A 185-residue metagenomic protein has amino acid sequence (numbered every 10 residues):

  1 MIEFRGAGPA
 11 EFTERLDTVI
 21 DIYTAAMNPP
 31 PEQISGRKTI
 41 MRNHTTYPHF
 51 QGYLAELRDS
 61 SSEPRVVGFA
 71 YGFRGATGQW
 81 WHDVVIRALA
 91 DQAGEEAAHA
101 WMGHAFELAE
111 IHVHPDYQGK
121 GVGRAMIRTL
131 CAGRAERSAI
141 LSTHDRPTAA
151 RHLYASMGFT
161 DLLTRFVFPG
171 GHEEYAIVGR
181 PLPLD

Functional and structural regions predicted by a protein language model:
M1-D17, D21: Conserved N-terminal entry element of GNAT/NAT acetyltransferase domains
I2, S61-F69, F106: Glycine-rich phosphate/pyrophosphate-binding loop shared by adenosine-nucleotide-utilizing enzymes
A10, I20-I34: Helix-loop element at the rim of GNAT/NAT acetyltransferase active sites that forms part of the acceptor-substrate
Y23, Y154, F159: Conserved active-site tyrosine of GNAT-family acetyltransferases
P29-R58, Y71-A76, E96-A97: Active-site rim helix/loop that mediates acceptor-substrate recognition in acyltransferases
Y71-E110, P169-G171: Conserved acyl-donor/pantetheine-binding loop and adjacent beta-alpha core of acyl/acetyltransferases and related
A100-W101, L108-A125, D145-H152, S156: Conserved glycine-rich acetyl-CoA-binding loop
V113-Q118, C131, I140-R151, V167-E174 (+1 more regions): Conserved beta-strand-loop-alpha-helix junction that forms the acyl-donor binding cleft
